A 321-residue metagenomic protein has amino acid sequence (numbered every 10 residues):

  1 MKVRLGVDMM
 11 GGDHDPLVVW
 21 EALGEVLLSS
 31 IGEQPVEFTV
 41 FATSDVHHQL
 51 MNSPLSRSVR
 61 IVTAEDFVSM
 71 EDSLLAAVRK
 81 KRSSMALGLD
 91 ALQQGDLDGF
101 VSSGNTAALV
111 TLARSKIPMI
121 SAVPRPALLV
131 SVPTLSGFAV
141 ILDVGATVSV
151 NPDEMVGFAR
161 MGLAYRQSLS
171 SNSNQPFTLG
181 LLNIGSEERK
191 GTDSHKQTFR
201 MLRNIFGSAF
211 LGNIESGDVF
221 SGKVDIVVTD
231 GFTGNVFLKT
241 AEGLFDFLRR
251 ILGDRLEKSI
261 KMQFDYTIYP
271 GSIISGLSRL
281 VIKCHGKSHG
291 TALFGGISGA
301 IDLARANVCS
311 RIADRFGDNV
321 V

Functional and structural regions predicted by a protein language model:
M1-H47: N-terminal phosphate-binding or glycine-rich loops at protein starts, especially the Walker A/P-loop of NTPases
G11, D15-V18, T39, T43-D45 (+1 more regions): Glycine-rich phosphate/diphosphate-binding loop of Rossmann-like nucleotide-binding domains
D15-W20, Q49, K81-L92, G99-A113 (+7 more regions): Short glycine/serine/threonine-rich phosphate/pyrophosphate-binding segments that cradle anionic phosphate groups
E33-V36, L169-L179, S208-G217, K258-S259 (+2 more regions): Flexible, glycine/charged-enriched surface loops at secondary-structure junctions
P54-L97: Phosphate/nucleotide-donor binding subsite
A91-V110, K190, H195-M201, I205-K261: Glycine-rich phosphate-binding loop
A113-I141, G222-V227, G231-V321: Glycine-rich phosphate/nucleotide-binding loop
